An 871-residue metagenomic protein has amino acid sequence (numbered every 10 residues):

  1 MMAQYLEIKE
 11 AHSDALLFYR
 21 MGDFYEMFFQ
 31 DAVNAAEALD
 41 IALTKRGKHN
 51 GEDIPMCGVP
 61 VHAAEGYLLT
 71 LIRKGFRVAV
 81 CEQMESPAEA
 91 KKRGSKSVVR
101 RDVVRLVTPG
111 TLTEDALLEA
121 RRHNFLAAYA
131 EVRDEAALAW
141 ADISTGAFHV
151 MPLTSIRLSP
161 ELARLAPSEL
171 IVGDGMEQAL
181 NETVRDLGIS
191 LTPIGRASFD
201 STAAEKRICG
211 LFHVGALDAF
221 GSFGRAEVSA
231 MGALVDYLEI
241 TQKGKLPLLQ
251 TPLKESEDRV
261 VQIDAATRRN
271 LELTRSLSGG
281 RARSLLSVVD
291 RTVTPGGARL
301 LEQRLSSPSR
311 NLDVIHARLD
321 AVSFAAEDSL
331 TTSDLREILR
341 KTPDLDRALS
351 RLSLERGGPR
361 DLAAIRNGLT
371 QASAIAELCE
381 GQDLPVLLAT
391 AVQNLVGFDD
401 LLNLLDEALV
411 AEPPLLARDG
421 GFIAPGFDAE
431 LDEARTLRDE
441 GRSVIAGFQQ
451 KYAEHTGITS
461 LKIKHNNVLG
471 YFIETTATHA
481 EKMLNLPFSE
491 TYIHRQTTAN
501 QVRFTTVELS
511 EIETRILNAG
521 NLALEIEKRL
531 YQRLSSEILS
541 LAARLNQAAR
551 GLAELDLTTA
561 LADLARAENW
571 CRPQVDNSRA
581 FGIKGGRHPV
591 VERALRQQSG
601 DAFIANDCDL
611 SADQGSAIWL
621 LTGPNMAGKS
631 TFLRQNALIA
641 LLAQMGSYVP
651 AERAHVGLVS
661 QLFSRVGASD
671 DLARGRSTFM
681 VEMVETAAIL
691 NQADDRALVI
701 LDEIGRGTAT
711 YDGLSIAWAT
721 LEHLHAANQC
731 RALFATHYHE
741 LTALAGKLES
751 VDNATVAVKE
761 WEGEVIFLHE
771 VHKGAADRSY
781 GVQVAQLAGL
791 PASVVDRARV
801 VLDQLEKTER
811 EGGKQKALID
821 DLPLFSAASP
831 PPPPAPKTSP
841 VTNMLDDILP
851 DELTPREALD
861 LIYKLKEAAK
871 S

Functional and structural regions predicted by a protein language model:
M1-E327, D344-S350, L354, D419 (+1 more regions): Basic, polar low-complexity surface loops/patches
M2, F18, F29, G58-L68 (+32 more regions): Amphipathic alpha-helical transducer elements in NTP-driven molecular machines
F24-K45, A137, A147-H149, P160 (+10 more regions): A conserved P-loop NTPase coupling/switch region
F29-Q30, G224, V293, A298 (+6 more regions): ATPase nucleotide-binding head domains, primarily ABC-like/P-loop NTPase cores
K45-C57, F212-F223, E272-T274, L285-V289 (+10 more regions): Short hinge/gating elements
F199-C209, V260-T267, L273-S278, N367-S443 (+5 more regions): Amphipathic heptad-repeat alpha-helical coiled-coil/stalk segments that mediate oligomerization, filament/stalk
L539, R544-A560: Hydrophobic alpha-helical segments characteristic of transmembrane helices in integral membrane transporters
T838-S871: C-terminal tails and terminal domains of large nucleic-acid-associated and other macromolecular-machine proteins
